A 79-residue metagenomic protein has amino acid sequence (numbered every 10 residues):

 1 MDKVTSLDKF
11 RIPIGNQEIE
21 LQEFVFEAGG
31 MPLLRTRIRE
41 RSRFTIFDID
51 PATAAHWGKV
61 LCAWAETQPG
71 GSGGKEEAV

Functional and structural regions predicted by a protein language model:
M1-V79: Positively charged, low-complexity terminal tracts and the immediately adjacent first secondary-structure elements
